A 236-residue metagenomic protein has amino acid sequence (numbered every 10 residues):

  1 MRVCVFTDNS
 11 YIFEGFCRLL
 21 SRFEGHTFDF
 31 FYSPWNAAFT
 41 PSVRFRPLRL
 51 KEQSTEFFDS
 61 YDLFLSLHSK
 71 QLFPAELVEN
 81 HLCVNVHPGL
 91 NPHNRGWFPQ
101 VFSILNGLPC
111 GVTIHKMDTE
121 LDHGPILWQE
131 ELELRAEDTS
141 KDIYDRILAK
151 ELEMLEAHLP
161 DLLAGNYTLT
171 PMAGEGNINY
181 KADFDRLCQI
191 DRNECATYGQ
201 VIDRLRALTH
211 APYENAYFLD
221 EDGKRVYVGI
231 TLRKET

Functional and structural regions predicted by a protein language model:
M1-T236: One-carbon transfer enzymes
